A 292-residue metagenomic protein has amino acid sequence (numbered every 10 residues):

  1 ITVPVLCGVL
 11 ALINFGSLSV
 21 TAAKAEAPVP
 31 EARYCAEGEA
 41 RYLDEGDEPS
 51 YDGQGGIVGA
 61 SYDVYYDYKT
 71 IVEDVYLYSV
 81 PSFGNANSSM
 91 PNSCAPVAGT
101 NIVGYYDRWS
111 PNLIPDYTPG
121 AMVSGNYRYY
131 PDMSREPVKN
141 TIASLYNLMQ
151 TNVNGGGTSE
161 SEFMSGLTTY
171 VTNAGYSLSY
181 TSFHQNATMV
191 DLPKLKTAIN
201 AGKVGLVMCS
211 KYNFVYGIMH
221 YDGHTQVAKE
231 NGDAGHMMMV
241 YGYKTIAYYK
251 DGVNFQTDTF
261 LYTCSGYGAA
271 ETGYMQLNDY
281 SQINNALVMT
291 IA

Functional and structural regions predicted by a protein language model:
I1-L18: Sec-dependent N-terminal signal peptides of Gram-positive bacterial secreted proteins and lipoproteins
V3, N87, N92-A95, E160 (+4 more regions): Active-site-proximal structural scaffolding
S19, S61-Y65, T70, S177-S179 (+2 more regions): Ser/Thr- (and often Asn-) enriched beta-sheet segments in non-cytosolic proteins
V20-E160: Active-site-adjacent structural segments surrounding the nucleophilic cysteine of cysteine proteases and isopeptidases
S89-N92, T100-N101, S110, Q150-S159 (+5 more regions): Solvent-exposed loop/turn segments at secondary-structure junctions within structured extracellular/periplasmic domains
S93-G104, S179-S182, V204-C209, M239 (+1 more regions): Structural recognition of the beta-strand scaffold that forms the well-ordered cores of secreted hydrolase catalytic
R135, K139-T141, L145, Q150-N200 (+1 more regions): Flexible, surface-exposed loop/gating regions in the mature catalytic domains of secreted/periplasmic hydrolases
D191-P193, A198-G202, M208-A292: Active-site signature of cysteine proteases
